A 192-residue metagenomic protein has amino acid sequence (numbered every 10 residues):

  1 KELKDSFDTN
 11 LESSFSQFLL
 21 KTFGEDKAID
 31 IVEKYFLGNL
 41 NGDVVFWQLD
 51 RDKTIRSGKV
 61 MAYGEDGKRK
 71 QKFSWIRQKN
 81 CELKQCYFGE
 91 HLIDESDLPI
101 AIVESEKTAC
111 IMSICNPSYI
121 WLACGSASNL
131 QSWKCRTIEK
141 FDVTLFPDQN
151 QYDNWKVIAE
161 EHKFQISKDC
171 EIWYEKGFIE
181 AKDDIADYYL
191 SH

Functional and structural regions predicted by a protein language model:
K1-R56, L92-E95, Q165, H192: TOPRIM metal-binding catalytic domain and adjacent DNA-binding surface shared by DnaG-type primases
K4, E12-F15, L20, V32-E33 (+11 more regions): Generic intrinsically disordered, low-complexity segments enriched for polar/acidic and small residues
D8, S16-L19, G24, F36 (+6 more regions): Compositionally biased, intrinsically disordered low-complexity regions enriched in proline and serine
D43-F141: Phosphate-handling DNA/RNA-contact segment within nucleic-acid enzymes
R51, D97-L98, A109-H192: TOPRIM fold recognition
